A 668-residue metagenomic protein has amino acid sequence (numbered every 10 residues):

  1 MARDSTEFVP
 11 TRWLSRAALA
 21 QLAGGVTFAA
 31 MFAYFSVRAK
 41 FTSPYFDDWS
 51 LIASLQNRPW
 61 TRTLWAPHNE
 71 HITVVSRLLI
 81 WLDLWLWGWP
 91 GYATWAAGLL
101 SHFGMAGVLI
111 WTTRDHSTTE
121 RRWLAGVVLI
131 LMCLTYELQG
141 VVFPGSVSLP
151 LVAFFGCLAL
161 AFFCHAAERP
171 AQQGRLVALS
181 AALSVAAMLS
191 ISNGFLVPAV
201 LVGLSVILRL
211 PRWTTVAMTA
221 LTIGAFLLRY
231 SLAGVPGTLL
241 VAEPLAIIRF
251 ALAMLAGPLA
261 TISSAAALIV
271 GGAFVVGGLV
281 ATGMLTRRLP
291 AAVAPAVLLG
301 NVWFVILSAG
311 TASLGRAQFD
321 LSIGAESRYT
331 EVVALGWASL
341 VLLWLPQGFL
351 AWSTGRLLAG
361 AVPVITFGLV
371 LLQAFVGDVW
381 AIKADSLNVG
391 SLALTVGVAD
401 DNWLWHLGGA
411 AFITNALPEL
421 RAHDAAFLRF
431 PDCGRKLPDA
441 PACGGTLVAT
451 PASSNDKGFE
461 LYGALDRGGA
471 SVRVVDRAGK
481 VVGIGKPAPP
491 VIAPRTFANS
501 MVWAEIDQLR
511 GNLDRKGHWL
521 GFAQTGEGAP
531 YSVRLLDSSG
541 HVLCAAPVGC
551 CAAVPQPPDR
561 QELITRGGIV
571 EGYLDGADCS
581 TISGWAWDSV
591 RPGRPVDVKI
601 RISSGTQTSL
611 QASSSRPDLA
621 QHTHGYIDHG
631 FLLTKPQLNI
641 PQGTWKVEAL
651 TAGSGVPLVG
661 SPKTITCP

Functional and structural regions predicted by a protein language model:
D4-T6, L196-F226: Perimembrane helix-loop-helix junctions
S15, Q21-H71, I80, L84-V127 (+6 more regions): Intrinsically disordered, polar/acidic, low-complexity terminal segments
D47, T73, E120-A167, L189-G194 (+1 more regions): Membrane-interface micro-motifs in multi-pass membrane enzymes
A125-L131, S184, T219-G224, A291-G315: Transmembrane alpha-helix segments characteristic of polytopic inner-membrane glycan-assembly/cell-envelope
C164-V185, R212-A217: Short hydrophobic alpha-helices at membrane interfaces in multi-pass membrane enzymes
R175-S190, V197-V206: Membrane-interface alpha helices of multi-pass inner-membrane proteins
T219-I223, V275-V276, L298, V302 (+1 more regions): Signature aromatic-anchored transmembrane alpha helix within multi-pass, membrane-resident enzymes that catalyze glycan
G434-P668: Basic, ligand-binding patches in group-transfer machinery, especially extracytoplasmic/periplasmic segments
